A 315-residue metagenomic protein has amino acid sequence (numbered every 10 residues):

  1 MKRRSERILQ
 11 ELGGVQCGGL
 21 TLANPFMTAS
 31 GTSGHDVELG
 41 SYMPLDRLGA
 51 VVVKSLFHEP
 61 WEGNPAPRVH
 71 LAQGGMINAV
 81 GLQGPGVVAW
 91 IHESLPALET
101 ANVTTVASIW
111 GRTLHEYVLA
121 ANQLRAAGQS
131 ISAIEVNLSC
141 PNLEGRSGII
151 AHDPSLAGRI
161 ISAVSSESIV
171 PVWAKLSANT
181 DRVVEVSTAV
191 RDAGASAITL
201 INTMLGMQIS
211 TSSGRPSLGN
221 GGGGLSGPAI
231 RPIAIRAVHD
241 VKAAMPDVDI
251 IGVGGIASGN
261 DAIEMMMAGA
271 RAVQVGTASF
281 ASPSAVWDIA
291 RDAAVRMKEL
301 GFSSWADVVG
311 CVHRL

Functional and structural regions predicted by a protein language model:
M1-I8, L225-D249, A257-L315: Alpha/beta catalytic cores of nucleotide-metabolism and tRNA/nucleoside-modifying enzymes
M1-T105, W110-G111: N-terminal capping/small domains of soluble enzymes
T21-M27, A101-V106, E167-S177, A243-V253: Short beta-strand/loop segments at the ligand-binding rim of alpha/beta enzyme cores
T28, V51, W90, A107 (+6 more regions): Conserved, mostly hydrophobic/aromatic
S33, S108-G111, L176-R182, R231 (+1 more regions): Glycine-rich beta-to-alpha transition loops that act as phosphate-gripper elements at the mouths of alpha/beta enzyme
V37-Y42, Y117-A127, T180-A193, A243-M245 (+1 more regions): Catalytic cores of alpha/beta
V53-H58, A133, L138-C140, A197-M207 (+2 more regions): Glycine-rich phosphate-binding active-site loops on the catalytic face of alpha/beta enzymes
M76, C140-S155, V186-V248: Glycine/Thr-rich beta-alpha phosphate-binding loop at enzyme active sites
